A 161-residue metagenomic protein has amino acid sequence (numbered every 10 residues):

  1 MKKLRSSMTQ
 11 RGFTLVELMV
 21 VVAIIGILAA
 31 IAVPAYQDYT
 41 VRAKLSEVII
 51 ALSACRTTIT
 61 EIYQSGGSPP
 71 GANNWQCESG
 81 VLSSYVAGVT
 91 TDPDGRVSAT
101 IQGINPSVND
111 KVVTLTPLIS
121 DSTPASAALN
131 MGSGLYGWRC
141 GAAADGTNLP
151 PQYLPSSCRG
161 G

Functional and structural regions predicted by a protein language model:
M1-V16: N-terminal leader/signal peptides at the extreme start of proteins
V16, A29, L45-S46: Alpha-helical structural signal
V16-V20, V41: Internal alpha-helical transmembrane segments of multi-pass membrane proteins, especially GPCRs
M19-A32: Alpha-helical hydrophobic helix detector
G26, C55, C158: Residue-level signature of catalytic and energy-coupling elements of molecular machines, predominantly ATP/GTP-dependent
Y36-Y39: A short tyrosine-centered beta-strand micro-motif
V41-G67: Membrane-proximal N-terminal amphipathic helix
Y63-G161: Periplasmic/extracellular, small/polar-rich flexible segments of pilin-like filament-forming proteins
